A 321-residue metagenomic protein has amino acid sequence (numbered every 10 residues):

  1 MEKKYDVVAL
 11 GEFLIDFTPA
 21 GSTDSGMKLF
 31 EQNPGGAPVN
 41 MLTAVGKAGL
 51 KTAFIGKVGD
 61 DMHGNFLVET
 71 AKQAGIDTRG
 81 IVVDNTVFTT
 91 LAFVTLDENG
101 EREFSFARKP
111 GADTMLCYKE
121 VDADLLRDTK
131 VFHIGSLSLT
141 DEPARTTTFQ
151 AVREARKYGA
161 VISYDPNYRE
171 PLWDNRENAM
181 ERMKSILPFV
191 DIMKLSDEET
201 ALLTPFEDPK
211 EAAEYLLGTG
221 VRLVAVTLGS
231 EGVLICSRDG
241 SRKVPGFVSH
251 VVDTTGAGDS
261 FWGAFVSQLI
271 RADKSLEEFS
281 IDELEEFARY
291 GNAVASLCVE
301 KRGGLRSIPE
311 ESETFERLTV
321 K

Functional and structural regions predicted by a protein language model:
M1-D6, R153, P209-K321: Conserved phosphate-binding/catalytic region of the ribokinase-like
M1-D77: Glycine-rich phosphate/adenosyl-contacting loop at the front of the ribokinase-like
F13, A37, L137, P166 (+1 more regions): Active-site metal-binding loops of divalent metal-dependent hydrolases
D16, T90, S136-T140, A295 (+1 more regions): Glycine-rich phosphate/pyrophosphate-binding beta-alpha loops
K51-I134, F315-K321: Conserved N-terminal subdomain of the carbohydrate kinase-like
T140-E214, E231-G232: Conserved beta-alpha-beta core of the PfkB/ribokinase-like small-molecule kinase fold
